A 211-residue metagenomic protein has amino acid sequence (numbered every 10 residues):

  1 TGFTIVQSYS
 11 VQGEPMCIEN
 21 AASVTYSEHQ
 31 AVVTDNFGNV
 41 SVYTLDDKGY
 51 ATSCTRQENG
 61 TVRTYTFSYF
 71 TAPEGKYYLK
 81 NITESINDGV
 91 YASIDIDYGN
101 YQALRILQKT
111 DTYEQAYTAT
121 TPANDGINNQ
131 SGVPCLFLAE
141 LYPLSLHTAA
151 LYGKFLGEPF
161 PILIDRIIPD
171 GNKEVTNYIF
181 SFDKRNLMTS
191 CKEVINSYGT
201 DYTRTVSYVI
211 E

Functional and structural regions predicted by a protein language model:
T1-E211: Buried hydrophobic residues that stabilize the cores of well-folded domains
